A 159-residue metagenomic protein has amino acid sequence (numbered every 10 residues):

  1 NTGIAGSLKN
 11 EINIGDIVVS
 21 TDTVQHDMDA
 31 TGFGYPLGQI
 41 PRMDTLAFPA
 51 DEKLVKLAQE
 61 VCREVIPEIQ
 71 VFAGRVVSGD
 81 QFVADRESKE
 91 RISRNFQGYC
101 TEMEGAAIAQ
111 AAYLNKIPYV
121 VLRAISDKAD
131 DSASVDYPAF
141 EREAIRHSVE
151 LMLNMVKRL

Functional and structural regions predicted by a protein language model:
N1-L159: Glycine-rich phosphate- or other oxyanion-binding loops that anchor nucleotides, phosphorylated ligands
